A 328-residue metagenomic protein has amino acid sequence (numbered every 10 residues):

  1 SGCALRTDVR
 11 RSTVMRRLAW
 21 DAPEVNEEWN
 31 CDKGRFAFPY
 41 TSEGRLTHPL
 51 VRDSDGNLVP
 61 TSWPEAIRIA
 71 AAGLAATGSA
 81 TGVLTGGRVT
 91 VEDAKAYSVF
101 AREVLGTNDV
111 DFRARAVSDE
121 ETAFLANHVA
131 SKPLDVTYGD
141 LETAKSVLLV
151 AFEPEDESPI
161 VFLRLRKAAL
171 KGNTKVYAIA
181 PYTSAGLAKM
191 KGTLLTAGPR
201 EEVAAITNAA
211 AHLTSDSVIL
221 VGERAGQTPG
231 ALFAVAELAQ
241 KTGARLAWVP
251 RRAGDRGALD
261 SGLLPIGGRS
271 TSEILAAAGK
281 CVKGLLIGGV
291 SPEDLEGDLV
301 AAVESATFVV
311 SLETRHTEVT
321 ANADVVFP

Functional and structural regions predicted by a protein language model:
S1-P328: Catalytic alpha/large subunits of respiratory electron-transfer oxidoreductases, centered on bis-MGD molybdoenzymes
